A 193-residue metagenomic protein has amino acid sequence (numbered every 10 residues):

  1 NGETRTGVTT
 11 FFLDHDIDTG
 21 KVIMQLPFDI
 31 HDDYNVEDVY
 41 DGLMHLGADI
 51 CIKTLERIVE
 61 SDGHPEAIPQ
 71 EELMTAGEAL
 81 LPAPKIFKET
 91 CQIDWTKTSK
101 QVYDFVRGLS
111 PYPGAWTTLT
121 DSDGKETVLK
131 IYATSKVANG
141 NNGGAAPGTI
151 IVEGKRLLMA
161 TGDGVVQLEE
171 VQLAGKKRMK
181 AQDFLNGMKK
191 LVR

Functional and structural regions predicted by a protein language model:
N1-P82, E89: Donor/substrate-binding cores of folate-linked one-carbon enzymes
D14, P82-K85, T149, L158: Short secondary-structure boundary/capping segments
T90-R193: An anion-binding loop in the catalytic cleft
